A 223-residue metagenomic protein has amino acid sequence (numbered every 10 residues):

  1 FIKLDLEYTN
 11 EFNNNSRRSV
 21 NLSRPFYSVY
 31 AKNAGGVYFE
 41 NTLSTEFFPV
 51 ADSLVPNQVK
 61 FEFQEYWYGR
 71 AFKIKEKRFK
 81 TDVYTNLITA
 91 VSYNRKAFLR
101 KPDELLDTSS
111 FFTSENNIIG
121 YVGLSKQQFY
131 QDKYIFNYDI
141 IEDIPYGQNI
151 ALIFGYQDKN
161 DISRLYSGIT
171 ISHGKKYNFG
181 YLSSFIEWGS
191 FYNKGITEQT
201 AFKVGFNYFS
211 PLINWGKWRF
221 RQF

Functional and structural regions predicted by a protein language model:
F1-Q131, D143-A151, H173-F223: Gram-negative/organellar outer-membrane beta-barrel architecture
D5, I135-Y138: Short structured motifs
R164-S167: Hard-cation-handling environments
